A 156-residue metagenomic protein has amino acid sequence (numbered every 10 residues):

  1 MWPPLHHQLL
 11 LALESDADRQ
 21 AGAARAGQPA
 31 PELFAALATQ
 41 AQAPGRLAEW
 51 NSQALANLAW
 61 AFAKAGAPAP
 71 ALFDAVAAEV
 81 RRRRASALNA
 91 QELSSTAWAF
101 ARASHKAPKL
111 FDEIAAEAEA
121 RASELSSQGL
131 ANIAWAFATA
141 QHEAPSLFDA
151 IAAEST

Functional and structural regions predicted by a protein language model:
M1-T156: Eukaryotic RNA-binding helical-repeat scaffolds
